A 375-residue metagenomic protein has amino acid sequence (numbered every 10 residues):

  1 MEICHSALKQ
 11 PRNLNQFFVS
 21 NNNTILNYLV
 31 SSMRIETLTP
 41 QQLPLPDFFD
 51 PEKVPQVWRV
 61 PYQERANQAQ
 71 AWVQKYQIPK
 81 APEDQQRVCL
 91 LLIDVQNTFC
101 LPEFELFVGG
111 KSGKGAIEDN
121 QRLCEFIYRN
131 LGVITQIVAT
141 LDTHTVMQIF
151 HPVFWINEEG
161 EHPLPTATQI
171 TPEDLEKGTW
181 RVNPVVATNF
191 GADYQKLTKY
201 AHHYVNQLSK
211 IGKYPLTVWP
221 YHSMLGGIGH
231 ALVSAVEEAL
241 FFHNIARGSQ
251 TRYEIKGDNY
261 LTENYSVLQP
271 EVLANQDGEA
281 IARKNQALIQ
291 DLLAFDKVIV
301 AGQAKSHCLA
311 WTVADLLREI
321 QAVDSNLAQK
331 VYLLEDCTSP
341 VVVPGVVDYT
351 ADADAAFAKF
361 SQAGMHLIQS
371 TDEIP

Functional and structural regions predicted by a protein language model:
Q10-P11, F17: Cationic, low-complexity basic patches in intrinsically disordered or flexible, solvent-exposed regions
F17-F18, Y28: Aromatic (phenylalanine/tyrosine) cluster motif
Y28-L29, M33-L91, V95-V138, H144-P375: Active-site-adjacent betaalpha module
